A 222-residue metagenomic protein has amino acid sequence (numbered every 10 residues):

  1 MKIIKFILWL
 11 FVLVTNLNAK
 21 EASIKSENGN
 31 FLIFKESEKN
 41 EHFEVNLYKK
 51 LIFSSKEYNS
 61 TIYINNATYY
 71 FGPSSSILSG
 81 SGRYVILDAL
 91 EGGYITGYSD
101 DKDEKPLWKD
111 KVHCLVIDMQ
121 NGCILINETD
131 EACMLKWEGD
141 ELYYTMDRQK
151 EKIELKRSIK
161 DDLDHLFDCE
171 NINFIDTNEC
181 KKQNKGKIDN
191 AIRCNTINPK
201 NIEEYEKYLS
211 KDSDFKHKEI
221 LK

Functional and structural regions predicted by a protein language model:
M1-K20: Classical Sec-dependent N-terminal signal peptides that target proteins to the secretory pathway
A19-Y63: N-terminal export/targeting and maturation segments
K20-G29, E104-K222: Acidic, small-residue rich beta-repeat scaffolds with periodic aromatic anchors
E27-F43, L90-K109: Short, conserved, GDST-rich strand-edge loop motifs in beta-rich repeat architectures
Y58-G72, I124-E131: Multi-bladed beta-propeller domains
G80-S81: Residue-level detector of Asp-centered blade-edge/turn motifs that repeat once per structural unit in beta-propeller
